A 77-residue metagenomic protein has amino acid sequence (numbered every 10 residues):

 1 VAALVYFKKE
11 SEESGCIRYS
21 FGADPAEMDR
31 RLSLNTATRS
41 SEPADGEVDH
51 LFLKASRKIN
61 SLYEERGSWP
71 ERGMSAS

Functional and structural regions predicted by a protein language model:
V1-L4, A44: A generic short-segment signal for beta-strand/edge and adjacent turn/coil regions
A3-D29: Amphipathic, interaction-prone secondary-structure segments
R31-S77: Acidic, low-complexity intrinsically disordered segments
